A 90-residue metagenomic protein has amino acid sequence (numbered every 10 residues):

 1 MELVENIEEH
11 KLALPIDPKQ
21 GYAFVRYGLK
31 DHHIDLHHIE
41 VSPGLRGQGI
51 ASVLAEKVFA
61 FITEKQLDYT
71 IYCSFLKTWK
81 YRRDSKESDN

Functional and structural regions predicted by a protein language model:
M1-E2: Absolute protein N-terminus
N6-E8, K30: Structural motif
H10-Y22: Conserved beta-hairpin
V25-H33: A conserved beta-strand-loop-helix scaffold within acyl/acetyltransferase catalytic domains
I39-R46: A short, internal acetyl-CoA/4′-phosphopantetheine-binding micro-motif in the GNAT/acyltransferase core
G47-V58: Conserved acetyl-CoA-binding loop-helix of GNAT-fold acetyltransferases
K57-N90: C-terminal structural segments of small proteins and small subunits
